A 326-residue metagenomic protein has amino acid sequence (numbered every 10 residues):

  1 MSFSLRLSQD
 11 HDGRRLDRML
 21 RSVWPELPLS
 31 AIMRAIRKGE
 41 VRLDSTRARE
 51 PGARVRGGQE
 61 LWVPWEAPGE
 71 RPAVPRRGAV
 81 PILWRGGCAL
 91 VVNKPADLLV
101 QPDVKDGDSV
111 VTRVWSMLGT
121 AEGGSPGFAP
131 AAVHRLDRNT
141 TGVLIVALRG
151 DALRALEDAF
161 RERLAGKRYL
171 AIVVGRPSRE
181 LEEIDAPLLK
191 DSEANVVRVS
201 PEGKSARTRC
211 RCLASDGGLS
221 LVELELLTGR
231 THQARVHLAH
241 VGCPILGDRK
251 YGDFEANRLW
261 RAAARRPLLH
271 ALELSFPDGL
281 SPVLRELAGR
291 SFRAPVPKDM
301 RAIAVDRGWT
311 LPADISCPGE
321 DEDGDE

Functional and structural regions predicted by a protein language model:
M1-A194, A214-S215, L287, P295-E326: RNA pseudouridine synthases
S2, R77, G127, S205-R207 (+2 more regions): Short coil/loop residues immediately preceding or within conserved phosphate-binding loops of NTP-utilizing enzyme
F3, E182, A186, A206-T208 (+3 more regions): Short beta-strand segments
R37, V74-R77, S200-T208, L268-L269 (+1 more regions): Short coil-to-beta-strand transition motifs
V100, D106-L118, R149-A152, R161-L164 (+2 more regions): Pseudouridine synthase
H134-R135, V199-E202, A263-R266: Short Gly/Pro-enriched turn/cap motifs at secondary-structure boundaries
R207, S215-G218, E225, D299: Beta-strand-rich ligand-recognition modules
